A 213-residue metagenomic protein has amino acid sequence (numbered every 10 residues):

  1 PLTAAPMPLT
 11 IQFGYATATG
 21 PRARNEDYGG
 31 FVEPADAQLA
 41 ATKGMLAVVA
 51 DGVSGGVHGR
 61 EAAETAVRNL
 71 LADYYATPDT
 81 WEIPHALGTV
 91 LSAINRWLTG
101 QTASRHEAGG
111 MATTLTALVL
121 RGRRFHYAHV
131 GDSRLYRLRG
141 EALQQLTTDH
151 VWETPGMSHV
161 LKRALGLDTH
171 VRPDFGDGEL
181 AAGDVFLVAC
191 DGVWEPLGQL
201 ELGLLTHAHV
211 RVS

Functional and structural regions predicted by a protein language model:
P1-S213: PP2C/PPM-type serine/threonine phosphatase catalytic domain
